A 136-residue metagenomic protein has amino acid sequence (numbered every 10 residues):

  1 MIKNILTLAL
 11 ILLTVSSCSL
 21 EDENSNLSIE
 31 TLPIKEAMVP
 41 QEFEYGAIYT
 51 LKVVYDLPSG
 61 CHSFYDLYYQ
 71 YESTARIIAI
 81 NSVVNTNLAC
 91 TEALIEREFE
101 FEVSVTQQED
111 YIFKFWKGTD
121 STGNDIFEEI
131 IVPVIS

Functional and structural regions predicted by a protein language model:
M1, L10, I131-V134: Ser/Thr/Gly/Pro-rich, low-complexity flexible regions
I2, L12-E36: Bacterial Sec-dependent N-terminal signal peptides
N26-S136: First exposed extracellular module after export/assembly in secreted or surface-exposed proteins
